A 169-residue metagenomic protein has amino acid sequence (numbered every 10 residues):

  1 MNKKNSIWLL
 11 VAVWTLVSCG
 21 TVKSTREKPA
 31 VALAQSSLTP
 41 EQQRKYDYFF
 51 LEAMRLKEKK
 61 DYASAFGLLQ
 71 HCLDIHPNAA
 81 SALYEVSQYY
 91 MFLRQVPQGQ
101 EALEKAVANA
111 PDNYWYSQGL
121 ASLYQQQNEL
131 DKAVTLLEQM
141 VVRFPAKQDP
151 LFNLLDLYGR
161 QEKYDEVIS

Functional and structural regions predicted by a protein language model:
Q42-I75, F92: Alpha-helical segment of the N-proximal tetratricopeptide repeat
E58-K59, F92-L93, Q126, R160-Q161: Register position in tetratricopeptide repeats
H71-C72, K105-A106, Q139-M140: Canonical positions in the second alpha-helix
